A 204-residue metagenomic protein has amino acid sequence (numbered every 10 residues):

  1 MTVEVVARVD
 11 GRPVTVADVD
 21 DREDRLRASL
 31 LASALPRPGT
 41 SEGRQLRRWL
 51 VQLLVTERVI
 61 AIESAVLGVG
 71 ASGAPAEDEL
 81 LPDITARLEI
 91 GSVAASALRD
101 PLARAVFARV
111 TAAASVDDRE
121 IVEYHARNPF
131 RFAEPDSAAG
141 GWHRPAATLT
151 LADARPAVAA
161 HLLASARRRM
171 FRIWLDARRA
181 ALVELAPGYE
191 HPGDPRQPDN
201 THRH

Functional and structural regions predicted by a protein language model:
M1-S29, S33-H204: Peptidyl-prolyl cis-trans isomerase
